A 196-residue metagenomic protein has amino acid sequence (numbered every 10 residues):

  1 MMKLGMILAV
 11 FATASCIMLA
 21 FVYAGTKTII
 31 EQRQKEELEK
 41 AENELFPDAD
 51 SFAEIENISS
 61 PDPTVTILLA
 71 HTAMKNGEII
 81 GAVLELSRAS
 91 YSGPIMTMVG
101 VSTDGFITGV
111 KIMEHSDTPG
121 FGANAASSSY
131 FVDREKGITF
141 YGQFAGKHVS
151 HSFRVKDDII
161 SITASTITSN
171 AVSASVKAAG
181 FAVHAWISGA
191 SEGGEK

Functional and structural regions predicted by a protein language model:
M1-K196: Flexible, solvent-exposed loop/hinge segments and secondary-structure transition points
